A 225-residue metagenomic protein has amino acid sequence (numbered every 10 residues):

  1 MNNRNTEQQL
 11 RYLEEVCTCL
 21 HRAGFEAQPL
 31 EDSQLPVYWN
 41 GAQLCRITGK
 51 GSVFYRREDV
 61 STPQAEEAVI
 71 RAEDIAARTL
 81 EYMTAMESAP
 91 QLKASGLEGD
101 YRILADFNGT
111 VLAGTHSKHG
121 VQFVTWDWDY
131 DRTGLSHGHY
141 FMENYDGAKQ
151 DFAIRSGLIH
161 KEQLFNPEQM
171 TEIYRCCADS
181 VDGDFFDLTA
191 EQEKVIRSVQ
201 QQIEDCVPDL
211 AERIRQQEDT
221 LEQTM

Functional and structural regions predicted by a protein language model:
M1-E31, R57-R102: Negatively charged, low-complexity tracts enriched in Asp/Glu with abundant Ser/Thr
N2-N5, V60, E66-E67, T133-D146 (+1 more regions): A short, exposed loop/beta-hairpin motif centered on an aromatic-Gly-Thr core
T18-K50, L97-Q122: Amphipathic, interaction-prone secondary-structure segments
L20-P36, T84-L97, D184-R197, L210-L221: Short glycine-rich, low-complexity/disordered patches
G49, A113-G138, I173: Short aromatic-glycine-(Arg/Gly/Cys) micro-motifs in beta-strand/loop hairpins
A72-M83, N144-I159: Short, structured interface segments
A148, E218-M225: Non-Sec secretion/translocation targeting segments of pathogen effectors
K161-D209, R213: Charged/polar low-complexity intrinsically disordered segments, enriched in acidic residues
